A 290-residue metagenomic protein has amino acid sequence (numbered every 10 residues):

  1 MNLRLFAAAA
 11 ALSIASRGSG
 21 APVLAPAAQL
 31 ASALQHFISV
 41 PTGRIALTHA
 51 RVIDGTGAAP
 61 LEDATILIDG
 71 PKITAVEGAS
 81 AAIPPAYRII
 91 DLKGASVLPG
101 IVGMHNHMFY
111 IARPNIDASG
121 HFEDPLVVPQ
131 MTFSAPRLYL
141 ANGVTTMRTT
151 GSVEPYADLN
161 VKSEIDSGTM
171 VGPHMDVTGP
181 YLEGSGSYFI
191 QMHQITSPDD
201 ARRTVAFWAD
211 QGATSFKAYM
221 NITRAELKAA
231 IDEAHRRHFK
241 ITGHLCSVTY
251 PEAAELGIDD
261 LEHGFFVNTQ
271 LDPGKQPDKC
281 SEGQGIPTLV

Functional and structural regions predicted by a protein language model:
M1-A7: Bacterial N-terminal signal peptides that target proteins for export
A7-R17: Bacterial N-terminal signal peptides
G18-G20, A27: Boundary at the C-terminal end of the N-terminal hydrophobic targeting segment
L30-A31, F37-S39, G43, V52 (+1 more regions): Histidine-rich, glycine-flanked metal-binding segment
S96-E164, Y188, D199, P251-G257 (+1 more regions): Metal-associated gating/positioning segment near the N- to mid-region
Y110-V128, V171, G179, E183-Y188 (+1 more regions): Active-site gating loops and adjacent loop-to-helix segments of metal-dependent hydrolytic enzymes
S134-P155, H174-P180, D210-I222, K240-T242 (+1 more regions): Divalent metal-dependent hydrolysis catalytic cores, especially in the metallo-beta-lactamase
A218-V290: Active-site core of metal-dependent hydrolases
